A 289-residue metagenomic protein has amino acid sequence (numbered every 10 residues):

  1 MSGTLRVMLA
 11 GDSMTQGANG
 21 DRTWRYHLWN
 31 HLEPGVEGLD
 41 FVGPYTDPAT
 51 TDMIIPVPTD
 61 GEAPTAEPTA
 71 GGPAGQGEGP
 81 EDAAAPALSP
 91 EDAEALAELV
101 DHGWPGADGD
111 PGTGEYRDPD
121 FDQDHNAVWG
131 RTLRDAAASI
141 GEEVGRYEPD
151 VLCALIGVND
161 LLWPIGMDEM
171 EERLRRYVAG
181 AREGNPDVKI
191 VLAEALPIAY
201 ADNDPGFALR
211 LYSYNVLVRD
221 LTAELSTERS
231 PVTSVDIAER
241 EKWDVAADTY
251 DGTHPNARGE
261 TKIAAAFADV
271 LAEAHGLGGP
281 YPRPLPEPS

Functional and structural regions predicted by a protein language model:
R6-M8, T15-E172: Conserved SGNH/GDSL esterase-like catalytic core that processes O-acyl groups on lipids and polysaccharides
A10, D248-S289: Histidine-centered active-site loop/cap adjacent to the catalytic His in serine esterases/O-acetyl transfer systems
S13-G17, Y45-T51, V158-W163, A195-Y200 (+4 more regions): Solvent-exposed loop/turn segments at secondary-structure junctions within structured extracellular/periplasmic domains
T15, N19, W29-E37, G145-E148 (+5 more regions): Sec-exported extracytoplasmic/periplasmic mature domains
Y26, N30, A138-E142, D168 (+6 more regions): Solvent-exposed, polar/charged alpha-helical surfaces in well-ordered, non-transmembrane soluble domains, broadly
G35-V57, K189-A193, P231-V235, L277-R283: Surface-exposed patches in mature extracellular/periplasmic domains of secreted proteins
D135-E148, E224-H254, F267-V270: N-terminal hydrophobic signal/anchor transmembrane helix of membrane proteins
V178, N185-V188, P197-D236, A257-A264: Substrate-gating cap/lid alpha-helix
